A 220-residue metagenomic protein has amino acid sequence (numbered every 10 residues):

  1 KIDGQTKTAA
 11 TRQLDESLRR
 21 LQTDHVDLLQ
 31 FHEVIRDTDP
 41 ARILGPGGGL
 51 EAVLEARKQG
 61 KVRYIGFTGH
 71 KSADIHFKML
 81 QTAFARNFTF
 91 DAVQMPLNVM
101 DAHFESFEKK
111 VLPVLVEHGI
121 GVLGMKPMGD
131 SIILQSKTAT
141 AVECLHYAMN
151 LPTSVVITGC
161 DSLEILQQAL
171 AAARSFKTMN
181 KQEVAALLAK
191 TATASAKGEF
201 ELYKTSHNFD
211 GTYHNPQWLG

Functional and structural regions predicted by a protein language model:
K1-G4, G69-H70, I157-C160: Conserved residues at beta->alpha junctions
I2, V34, M128: Hydrophobic pocket-lining residues within nucleotide cofactor-binding pockets
Q5-K110, V116, I120-L123: Glycine/proline-rich, positively charged, aromatic-decorated active-site loop/lid region on the catalytic face
R86, K109-G220: Structured C-terminal cap/extension of enzyme domains
